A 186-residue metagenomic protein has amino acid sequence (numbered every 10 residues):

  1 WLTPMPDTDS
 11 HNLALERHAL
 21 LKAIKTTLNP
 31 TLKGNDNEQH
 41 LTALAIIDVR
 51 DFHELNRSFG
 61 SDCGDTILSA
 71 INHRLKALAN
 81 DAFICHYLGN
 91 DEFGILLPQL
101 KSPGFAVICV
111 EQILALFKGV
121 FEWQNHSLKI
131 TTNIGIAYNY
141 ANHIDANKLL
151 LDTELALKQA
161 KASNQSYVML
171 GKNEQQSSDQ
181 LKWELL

Functional and structural regions predicted by a protein language model:
L2-S10, Y140, Q159-L186: C-di-GMP signaling machinery
T3-A43, R50-K76, H86-N90, G94 (+3 more regions): Conserved long alpha-helical elements within nucleotide-processing catalytic cores of c-di-GMP signaling and class III
L21, V110-E111, Q124, T131 (+1 more regions): Catalytic-core segments of nucleotide cyclases and related cyclic-nucleotide turnover enzymes
L44, F93, T132-I136: A structural signal for short, well-ordered beta-strand segments
R57, N80, P98, K161-A162: Short, conserved catalytic or interaction motifs in soluble domains
R74-A79, Q112-V120: Generic non-transmembrane alpha-helical segments
K76, L96-K101, N139-Y140: Residue-level recognition of strand-loop junctions within catalytic nucleotide-signaling folds
F83-L88, L128: A short pre-motif secondary-structure segment
